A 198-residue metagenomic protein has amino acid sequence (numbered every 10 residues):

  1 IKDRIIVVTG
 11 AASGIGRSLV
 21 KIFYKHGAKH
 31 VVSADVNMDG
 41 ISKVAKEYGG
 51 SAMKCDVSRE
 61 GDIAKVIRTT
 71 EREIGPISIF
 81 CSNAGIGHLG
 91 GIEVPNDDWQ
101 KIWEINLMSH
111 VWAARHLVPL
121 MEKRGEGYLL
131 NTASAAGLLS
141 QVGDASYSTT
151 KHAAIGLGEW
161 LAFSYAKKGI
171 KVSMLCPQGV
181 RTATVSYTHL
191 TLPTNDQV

Functional and structural regions predicted by a protein language model:
A12-S13: Conserved glycine-rich cofactor-binding loop
Y24, A28-I41: Conserved glycine-rich Rossmann-like NAD(P)H-binding loop of the short-chain dehydrogenase/reductase
H26, L139, W160-I170: Active-site-adjacent segment of SDR/Rossmann-fold oxidoreductases
I86-Q100, G143-S146: Conserved mid-core segment of classical short-chain dehydrogenase/reductases
A114, T150: Active-site helix of classical SDR
S134: Residue(s) in the substrate-gating loop at a strand-loop-helix junction that position the organic substrate next
T188-T194: Conserved small/polar residues in nucleotide/adenosyl-binding loops
